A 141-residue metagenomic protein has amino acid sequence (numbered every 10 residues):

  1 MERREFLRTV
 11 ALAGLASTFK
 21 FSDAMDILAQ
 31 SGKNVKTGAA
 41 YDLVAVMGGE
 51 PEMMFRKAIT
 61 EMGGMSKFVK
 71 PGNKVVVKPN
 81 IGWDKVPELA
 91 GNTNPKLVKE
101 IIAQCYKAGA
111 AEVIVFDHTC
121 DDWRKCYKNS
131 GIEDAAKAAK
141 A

Functional and structural regions predicted by a protein language model:
M1-A141: N-terminal and secondary-structure boundary signal
